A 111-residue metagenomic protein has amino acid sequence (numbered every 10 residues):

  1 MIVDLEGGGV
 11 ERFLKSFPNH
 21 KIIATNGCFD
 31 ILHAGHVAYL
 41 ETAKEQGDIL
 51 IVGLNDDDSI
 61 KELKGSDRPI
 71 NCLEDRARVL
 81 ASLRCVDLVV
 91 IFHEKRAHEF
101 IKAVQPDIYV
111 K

Functional and structural regions predicted by a protein language model:
M1-K111: Nucleotidyltransferase catalytic core that binds NTPs
